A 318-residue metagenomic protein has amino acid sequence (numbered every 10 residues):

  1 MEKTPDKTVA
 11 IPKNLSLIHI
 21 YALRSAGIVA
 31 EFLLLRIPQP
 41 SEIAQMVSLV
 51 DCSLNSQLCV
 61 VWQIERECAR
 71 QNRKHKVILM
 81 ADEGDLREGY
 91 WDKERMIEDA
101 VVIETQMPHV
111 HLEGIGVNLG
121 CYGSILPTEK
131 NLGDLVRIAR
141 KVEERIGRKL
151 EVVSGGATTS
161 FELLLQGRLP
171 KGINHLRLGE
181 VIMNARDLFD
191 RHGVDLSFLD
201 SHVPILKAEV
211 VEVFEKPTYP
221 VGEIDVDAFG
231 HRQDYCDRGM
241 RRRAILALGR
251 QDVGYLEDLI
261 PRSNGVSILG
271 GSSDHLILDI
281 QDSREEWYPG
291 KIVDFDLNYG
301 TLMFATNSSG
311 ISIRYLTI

Functional and structural regions predicted by a protein language model:
M1-K130, R137, R145-I146: Active-site-proximal beta-alpha core segment in soluble small-molecule metabolic enzymes
I11, I18, G133-I318: Active-site anion/phosphate-binding pocket segments in diverse small-molecule metabolic enzymes
